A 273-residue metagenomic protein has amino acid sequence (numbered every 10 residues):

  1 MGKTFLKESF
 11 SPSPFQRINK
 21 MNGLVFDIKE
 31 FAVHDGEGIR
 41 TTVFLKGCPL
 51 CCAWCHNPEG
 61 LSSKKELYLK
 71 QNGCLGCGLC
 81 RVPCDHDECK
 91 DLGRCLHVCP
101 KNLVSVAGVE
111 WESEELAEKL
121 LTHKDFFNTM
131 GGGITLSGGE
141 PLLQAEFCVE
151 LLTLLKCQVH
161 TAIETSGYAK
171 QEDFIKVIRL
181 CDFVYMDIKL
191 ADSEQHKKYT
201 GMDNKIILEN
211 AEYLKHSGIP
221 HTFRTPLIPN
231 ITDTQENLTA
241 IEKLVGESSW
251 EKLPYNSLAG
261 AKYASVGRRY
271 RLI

Functional and structural regions predicted by a protein language model:
G2-S9: Targeting/processing segments of secretory and organellar proteins
N22-G47, A53, P58: N-terminal cysteine/histidine-rich coordination modules
T42-C55, Y68-N102, E140: Cysteine-centered iron-sulfur cluster-binding motifs in ferredoxin-type domains/subunits of redox enzymes
N57-L67, S105-G108: Iron-sulfur (Fe-S) cluster-binding segments and ferredoxin-like electron-carrier domains, especially [2Fe-2S]
N72-V82, G93-M130, I134-T135: Glycine/small-residue-rich loop that forms an oxyanion/phosphate-binding "nest" at active or ligand-binding sites
E114-A117, L121-S265: Conserved AdoMet/S-adenosylmethionine-binding subsite of the radical SAM
A264-L272: Short glycine/proline- and charge-enriched loop/turn segments that cap or connect secondary-structure elements
